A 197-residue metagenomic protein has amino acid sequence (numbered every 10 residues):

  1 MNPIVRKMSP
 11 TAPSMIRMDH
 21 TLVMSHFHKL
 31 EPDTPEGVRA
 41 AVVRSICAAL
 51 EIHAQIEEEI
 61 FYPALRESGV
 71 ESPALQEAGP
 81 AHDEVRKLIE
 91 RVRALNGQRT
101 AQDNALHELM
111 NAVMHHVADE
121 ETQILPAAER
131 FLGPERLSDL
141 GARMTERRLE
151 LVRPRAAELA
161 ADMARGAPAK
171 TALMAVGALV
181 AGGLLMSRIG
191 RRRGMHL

Functional and structural regions predicted by a protein language model:
M1-L197: Small-residue-biased structural context
